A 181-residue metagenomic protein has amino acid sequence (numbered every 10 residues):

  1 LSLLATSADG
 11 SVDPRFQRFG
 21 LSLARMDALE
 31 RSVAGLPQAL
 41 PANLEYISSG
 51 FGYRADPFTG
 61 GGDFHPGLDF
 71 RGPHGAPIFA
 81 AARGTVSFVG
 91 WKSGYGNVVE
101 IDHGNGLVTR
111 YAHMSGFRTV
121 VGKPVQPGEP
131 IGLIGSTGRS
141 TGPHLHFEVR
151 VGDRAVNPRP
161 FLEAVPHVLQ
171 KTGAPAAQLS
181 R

Functional and structural regions predicted by a protein language model:
L1-Y46, G50: Non-catalytic extracellular/periplasmic "stalk" and linker regions immediately N-terminal to catalytic or recognition
M26, A34-R181: Catalytic cores of peptidoglycan-degrading enzymes
